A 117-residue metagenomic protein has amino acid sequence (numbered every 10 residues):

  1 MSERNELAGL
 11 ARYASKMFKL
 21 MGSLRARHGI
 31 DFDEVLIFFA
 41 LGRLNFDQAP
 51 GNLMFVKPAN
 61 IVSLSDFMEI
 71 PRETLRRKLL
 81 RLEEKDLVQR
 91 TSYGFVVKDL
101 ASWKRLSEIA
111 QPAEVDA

Functional and structural regions predicted by a protein language model:
M1-V35, F39: N-terminal leader segment of winged-helix/HTH proteins
K19-G22, A110-A117: Amphipathic alpha-helical dimerization/coiled-coil segments that flank or bridge DNA-binding/regulatory modules
R27, S65-R72: Short, charged/polar micro-motifs that form catalytic or ligand-binding hotspots
D33-K57: Short helix->loop/beta-hairpin flanking segments within DNA-binding domains
M54-M68, L82: A short alpha-helical element within helix-turn-helix/winged-helix DNA-binding domains across DNA-binding proteins
N60, Y93-E114: Short, cationic-aromatic polyanion-contact patches
E69-E84: Short amphipathic alpha-helical interaction segments
E83-G94: A short, conserved structural fragment
